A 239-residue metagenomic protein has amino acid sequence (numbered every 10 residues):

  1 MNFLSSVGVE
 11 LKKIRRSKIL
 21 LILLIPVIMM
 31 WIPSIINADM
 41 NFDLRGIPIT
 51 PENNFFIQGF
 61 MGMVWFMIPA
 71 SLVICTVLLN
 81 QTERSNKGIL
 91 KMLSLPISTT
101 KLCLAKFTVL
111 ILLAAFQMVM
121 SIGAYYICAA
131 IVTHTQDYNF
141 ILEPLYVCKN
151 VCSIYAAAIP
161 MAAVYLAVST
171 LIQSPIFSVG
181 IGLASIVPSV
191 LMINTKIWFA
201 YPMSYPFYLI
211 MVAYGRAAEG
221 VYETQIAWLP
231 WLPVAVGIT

Functional and structural regions predicted by a protein language model:
M1-V27: Aromatic- and glycine-rich beta-strand/loop motifs that create alpha-glucan
E10, I14, L93, A163-Q173: Generic transmembrane alpha-helix motif of multi-pass integral membrane proteins
E10-K13, A235-T239: Junction motif at the cytosolic side of a transmembrane helix
K18-I19, S98-T100, L104, E143 (+1 more regions): Membrane-helix interface segments
P26-I74, L104-I172, G215-P233: Secretory targeting signals
I32-M40, L171-I210: Transmembrane helix segments
L78-I111: Helix-loop-helix units of permease transmembrane domains in multi-pass membrane transporters, especially ABC
T99-I122, V187-A213: Hydrophobic alpha-helical transmembrane segments of integral membrane proteins
